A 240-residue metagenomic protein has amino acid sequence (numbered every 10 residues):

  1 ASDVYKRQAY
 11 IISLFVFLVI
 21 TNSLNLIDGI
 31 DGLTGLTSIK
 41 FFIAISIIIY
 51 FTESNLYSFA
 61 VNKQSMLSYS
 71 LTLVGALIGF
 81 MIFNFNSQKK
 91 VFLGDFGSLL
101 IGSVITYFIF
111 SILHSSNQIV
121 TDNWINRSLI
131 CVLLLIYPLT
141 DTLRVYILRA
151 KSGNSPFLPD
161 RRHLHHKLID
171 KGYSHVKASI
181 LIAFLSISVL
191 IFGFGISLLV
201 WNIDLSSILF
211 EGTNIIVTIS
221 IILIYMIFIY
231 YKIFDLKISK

Functional and structural regions predicted by a protein language model:
A1-Y5: Short, small-residue-biased leader/transition segments that mark boundaries at the very start of proteins
K6-I12, L67, N126: Membrane-interfacial loop-to-helix junctions in multi-pass transporters
R7, L26, F92-L93: Replace "multi-pass membrane enzymes" with "multi-pass membrane proteins
I11-L24, I30-T34: Function-critical hydrophobic alpha-helical transmembrane segments in multi-pass membrane proteins
N22-N25, N84-N86: Asparagine-centered polar/low-complexity signal
I27-G29, H175-V176: Structural motif at transmembrane-helix junctions in multi-pass transporters
T34-K171, H175-K240: Alpha-helical transmembrane segments
